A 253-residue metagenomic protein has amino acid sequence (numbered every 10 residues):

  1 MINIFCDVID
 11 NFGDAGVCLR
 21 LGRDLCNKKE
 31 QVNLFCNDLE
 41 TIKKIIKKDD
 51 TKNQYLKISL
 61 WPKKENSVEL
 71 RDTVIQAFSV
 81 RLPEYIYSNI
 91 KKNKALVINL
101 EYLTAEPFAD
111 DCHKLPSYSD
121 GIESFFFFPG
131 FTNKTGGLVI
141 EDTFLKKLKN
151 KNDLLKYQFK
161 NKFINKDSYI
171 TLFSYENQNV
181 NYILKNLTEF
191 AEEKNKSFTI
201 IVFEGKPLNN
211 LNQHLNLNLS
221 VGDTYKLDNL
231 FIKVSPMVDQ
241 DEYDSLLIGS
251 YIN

Functional and structural regions predicted by a protein language model:
M1, D72-T73, L96, Y169 (+1 more regions): Structural motif
M1, N165-I170, S197-T199: Charged active-site motifs of nucleotide-sugar-dependent glycosyltransferases
F5-E30, L34-I122: Active-site and donor-binding regions of nucleotide-sugar-utilizing enzymes
L39-I46, E106-A109, Q178-N181, P207-L215: Short, charged/polar "capping" segments at the starts of alpha-helices and the immediately preceding loops
W61-K63, I201, L208-N253: Donor nucleotide-activated moiety binding/catalytic core segment of transferases that use nucleotide-activated donors
Y102-N181: A nucleotide-sugar donor-handling region in carbohydrate enzymes
Y182-K194: Short hydrophobic signal-anchor/transmembrane segments that target glycosyltransferases and glycosylation machinery
A191-E204: A conserved nucleotide-sugar
